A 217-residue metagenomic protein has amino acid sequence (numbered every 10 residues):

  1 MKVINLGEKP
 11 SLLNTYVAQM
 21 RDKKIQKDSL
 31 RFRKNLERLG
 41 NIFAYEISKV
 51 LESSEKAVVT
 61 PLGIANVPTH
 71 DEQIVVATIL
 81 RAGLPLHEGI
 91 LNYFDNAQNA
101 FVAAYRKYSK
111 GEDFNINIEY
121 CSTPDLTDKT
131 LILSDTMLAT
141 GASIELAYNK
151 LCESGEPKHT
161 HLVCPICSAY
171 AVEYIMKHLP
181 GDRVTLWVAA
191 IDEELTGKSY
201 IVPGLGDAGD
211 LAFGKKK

Functional and structural regions predicted by a protein language model:
M1-K217: PRPP-associated nucleotide enzymes
